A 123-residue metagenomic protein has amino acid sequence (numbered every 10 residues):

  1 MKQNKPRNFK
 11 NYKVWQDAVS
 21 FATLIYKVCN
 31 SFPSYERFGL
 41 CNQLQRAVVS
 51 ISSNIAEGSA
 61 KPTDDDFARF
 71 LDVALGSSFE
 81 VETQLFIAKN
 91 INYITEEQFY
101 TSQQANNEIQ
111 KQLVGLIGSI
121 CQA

Functional and structural regions predicted by a protein language model:
M1-A123: Amphipathic alpha-helical assembly/interaction segments
